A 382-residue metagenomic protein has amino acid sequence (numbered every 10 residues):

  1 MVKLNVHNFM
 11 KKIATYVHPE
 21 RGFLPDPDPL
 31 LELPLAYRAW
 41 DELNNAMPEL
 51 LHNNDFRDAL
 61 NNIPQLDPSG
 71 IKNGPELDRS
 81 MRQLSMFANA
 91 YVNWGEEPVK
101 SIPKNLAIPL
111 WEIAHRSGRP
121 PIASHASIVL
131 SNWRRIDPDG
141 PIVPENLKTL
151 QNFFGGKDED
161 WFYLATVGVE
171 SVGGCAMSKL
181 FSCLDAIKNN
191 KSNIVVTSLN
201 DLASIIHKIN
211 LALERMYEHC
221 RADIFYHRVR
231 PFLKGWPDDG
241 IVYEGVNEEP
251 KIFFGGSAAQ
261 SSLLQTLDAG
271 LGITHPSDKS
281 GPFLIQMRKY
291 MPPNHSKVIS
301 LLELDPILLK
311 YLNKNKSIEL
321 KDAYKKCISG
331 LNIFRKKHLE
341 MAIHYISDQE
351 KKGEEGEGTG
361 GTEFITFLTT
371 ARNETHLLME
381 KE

Functional and structural regions predicted by a protein language model:
M1-E382: Surface-exposed peri-terminal alpha-helical interaction modules
